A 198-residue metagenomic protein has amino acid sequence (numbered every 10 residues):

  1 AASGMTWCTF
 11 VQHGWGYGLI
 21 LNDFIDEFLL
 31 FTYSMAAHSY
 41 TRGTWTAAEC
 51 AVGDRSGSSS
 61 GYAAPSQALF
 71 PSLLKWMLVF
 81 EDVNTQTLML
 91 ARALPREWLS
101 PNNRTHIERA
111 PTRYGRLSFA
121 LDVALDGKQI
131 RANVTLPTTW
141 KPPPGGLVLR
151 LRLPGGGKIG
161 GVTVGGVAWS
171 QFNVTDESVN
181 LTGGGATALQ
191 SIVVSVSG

Functional and structural regions predicted by a protein language model:
A2, Q129, P144, I159-T163: A broad structural signal for short, well-ordered beta-strand segments within beta-sheet-rich domains
S3-N133, P137-W140: C-terminal capping/lid segments that line or modulate ligand- or cofactor-binding pockets
E49, G160-T182: Solvent-exposed beta-strand/loop surfaces of large extracellular or lumenal domains
L90-R92, P137-G156: Surface-exposed beta-strand/loop patches in extracellular or lumenal glycoproteins
T112, L125, P142, V174 (+1 more regions): Surface-exposed coil/turn segments at beta-strand junctions on protein surfaces, enriched
L117, P143-L147, G157-G160, Q190-I192: Short beta-strand/loop motifs in extracellular/secreted proteins, especially within beta-sandwich accessory domains
S118-A120, R131-N133, V148-R150, N180 (+1 more regions): Beta-strand secondary-structure signal
V174-G198: C-terminal beta-strand-rich structural cap/linker in extracellular carbohydrate-active enzymes
